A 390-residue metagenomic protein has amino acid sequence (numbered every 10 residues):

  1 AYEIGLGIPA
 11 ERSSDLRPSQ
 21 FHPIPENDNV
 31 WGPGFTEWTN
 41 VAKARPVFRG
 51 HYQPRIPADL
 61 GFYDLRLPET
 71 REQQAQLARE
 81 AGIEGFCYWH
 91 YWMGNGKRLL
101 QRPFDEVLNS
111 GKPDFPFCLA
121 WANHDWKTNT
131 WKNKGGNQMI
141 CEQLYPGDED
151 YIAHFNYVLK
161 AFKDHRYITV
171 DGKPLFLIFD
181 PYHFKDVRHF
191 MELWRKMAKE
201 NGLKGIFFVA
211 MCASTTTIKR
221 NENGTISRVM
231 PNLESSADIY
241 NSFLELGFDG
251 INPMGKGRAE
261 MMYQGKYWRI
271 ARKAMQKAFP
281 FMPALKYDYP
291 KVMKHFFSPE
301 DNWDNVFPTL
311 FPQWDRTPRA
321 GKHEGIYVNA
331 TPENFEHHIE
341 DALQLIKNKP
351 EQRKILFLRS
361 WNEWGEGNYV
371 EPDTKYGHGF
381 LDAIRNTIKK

Functional and structural regions predicted by a protein language model:
A1-Y2, L6-S13: Short, small-residue-biased leader/transition segments that mark boundaries at the very start of proteins
S14-K390: Glycan-processing catalytic domains of CAZymes
